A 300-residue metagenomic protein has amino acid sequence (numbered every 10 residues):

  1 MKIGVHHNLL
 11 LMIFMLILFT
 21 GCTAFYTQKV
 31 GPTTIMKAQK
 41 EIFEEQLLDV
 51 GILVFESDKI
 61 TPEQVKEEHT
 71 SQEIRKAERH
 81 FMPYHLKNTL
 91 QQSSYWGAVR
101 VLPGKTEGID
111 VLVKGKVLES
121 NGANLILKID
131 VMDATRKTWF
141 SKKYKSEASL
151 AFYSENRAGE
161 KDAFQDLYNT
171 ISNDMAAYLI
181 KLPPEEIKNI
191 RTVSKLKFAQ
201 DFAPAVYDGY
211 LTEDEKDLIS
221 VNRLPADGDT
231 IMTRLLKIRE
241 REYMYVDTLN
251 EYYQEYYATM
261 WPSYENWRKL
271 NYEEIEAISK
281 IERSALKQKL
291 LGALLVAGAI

Functional and structural regions predicted by a protein language model:
M1-L10: Bacterial N-terminal signal peptides that target proteins for export
L18-G21: C-terminal motif of bacterial Sec signal peptides marking the signal peptidase cleavage site
T23-E45, F140, E147-L290: C-terminal/domain-edge helix-coil "capping" segments
Q46-V50, Y95, I109-V113, A123-L127 (+1 more regions): Envelope-exposed proteins and targeting segments
L47-E107, T170, D174, K181 (+4 more regions): N-terminal segment of the mature soluble domain
L102-K116, R191-K197: Acidic helix-start/capping segments at beta-turn-to-alpha-helix junctions
K114-S154: Amphipathic beta-strand/beta-sheet edge segments enriched in Tyr/Trp
K287-I300: Membrane-active amphipathic alpha-helices enriched in small hydrophobic residues
